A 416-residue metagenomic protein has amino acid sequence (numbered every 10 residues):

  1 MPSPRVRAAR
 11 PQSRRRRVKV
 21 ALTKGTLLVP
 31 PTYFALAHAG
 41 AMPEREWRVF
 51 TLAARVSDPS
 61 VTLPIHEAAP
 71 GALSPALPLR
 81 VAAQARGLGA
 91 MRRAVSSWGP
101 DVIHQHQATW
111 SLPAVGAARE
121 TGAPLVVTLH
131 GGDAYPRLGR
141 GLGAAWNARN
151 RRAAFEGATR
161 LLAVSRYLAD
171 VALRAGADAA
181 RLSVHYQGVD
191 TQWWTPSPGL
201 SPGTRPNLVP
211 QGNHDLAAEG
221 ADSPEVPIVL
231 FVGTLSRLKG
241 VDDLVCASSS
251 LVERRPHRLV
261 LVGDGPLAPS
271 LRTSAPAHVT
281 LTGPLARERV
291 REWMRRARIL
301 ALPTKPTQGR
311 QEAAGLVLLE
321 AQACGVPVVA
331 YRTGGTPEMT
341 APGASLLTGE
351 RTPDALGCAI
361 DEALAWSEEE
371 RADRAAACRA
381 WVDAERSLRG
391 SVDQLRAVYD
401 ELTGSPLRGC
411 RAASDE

Functional and structural regions predicted by a protein language model:
M1-P64, S249: N-terminal subdomain of nucleotide-sugar transferases
A21, L162, P202-Q211, A217-A218 (+2 more regions): Conserved donor-binding/catalytic core segment of Leloir-type glycosyltransferases
Q84-G87, P124-V126, A134-A154: Nucleotide-sugar donor phosphate/pyrophosphate-binding loop at the beta->alpha transition of glycosyltransferases
Q105-W110, L129: Short His-centered aromatic/hydrophobic patch
Y167, G188: Carbohydrate-associated surface elements
P269-R291: Nucleotide-activated donor-binding/catalytic signature segment of Leloir-type glycosyltransferases, i.e., the conserved
R295-R310, V326: Acidic donor-binding loop of glycosyltransferase active sites
P342-D354, E362-E368: Conserved acidic donor-binding segment of nucleotide-sugar-dependent glycosyltransferases
